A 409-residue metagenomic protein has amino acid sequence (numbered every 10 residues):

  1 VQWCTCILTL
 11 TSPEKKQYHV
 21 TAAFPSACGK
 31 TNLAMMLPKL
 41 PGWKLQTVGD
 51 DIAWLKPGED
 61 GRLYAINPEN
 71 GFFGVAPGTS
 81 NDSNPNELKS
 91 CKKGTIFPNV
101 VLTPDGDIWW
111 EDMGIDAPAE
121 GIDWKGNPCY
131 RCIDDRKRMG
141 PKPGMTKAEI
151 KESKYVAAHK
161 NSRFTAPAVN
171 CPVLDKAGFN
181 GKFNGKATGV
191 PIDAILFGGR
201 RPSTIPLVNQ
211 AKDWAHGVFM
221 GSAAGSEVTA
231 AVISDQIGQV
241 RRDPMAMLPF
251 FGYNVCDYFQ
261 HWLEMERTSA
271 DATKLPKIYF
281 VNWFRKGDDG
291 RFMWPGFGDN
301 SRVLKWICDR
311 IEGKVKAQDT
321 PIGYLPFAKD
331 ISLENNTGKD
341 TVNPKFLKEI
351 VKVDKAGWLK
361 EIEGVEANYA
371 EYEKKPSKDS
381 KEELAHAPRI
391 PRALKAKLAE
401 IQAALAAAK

Functional and structural regions predicted by a protein language model:
V1, K15, F24-G29, L40 (+6 more regions): Active-site-proximal structural scaffolding
V1-V20: Active-site-adjacent "gating/activation" loops or surface patches in catalytic cores
C6, L45, D193: Residue-level detector of short, conserved catalytic/binding motifs and their immediate flanks
L8-T11, A23, I66-N67, L196-G198 (+1 more regions): Residues in well-ordered beta-strands of folded domains
T11-K16, P38-T47, G58-D60, S269-K274 (+2 more regions): Secondary-structure transition/capping motifs at alpha-helix termini and the adjoining loop/turn into the next element
S12-K15, S26-G29, P38-K39, I52-W54 (+5 more regions): Short, glycine-/Ser/Thr-/acidic-enriched flexible segments
H19-C28, N32-D107: Catalytic or ion-translocation cores adjacent to nucleophile or general acid/base/metal-coordination motifs in diverse
P77-S80, P85, C91-K409: Conserved NTP phosphate-binding and transfer environment spanning the P-loop NTPase/kinase superfamily
